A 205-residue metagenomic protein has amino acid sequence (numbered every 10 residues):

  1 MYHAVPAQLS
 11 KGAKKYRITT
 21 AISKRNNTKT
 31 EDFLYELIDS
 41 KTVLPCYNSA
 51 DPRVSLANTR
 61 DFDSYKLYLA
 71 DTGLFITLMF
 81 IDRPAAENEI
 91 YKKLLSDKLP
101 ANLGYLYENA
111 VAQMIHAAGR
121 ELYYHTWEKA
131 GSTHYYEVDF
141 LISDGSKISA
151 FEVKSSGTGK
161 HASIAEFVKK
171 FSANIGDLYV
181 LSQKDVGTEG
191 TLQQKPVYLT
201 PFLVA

Functional and structural regions predicted by a protein language model:
M1-E36: Conserved helicase/translocase motor-coupling segment
D32-A205: A cross-kingdom feature that marks ATP-driven nucleic-acid transaction machinery
